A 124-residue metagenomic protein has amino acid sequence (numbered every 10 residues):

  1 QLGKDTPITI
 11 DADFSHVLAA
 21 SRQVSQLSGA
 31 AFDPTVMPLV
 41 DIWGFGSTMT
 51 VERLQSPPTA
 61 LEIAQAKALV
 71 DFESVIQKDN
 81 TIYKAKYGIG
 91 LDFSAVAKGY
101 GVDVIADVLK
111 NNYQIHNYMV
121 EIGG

Functional and structural regions predicted by a protein language model:
Q1-G124: Internal glycine-rich flexible loops
